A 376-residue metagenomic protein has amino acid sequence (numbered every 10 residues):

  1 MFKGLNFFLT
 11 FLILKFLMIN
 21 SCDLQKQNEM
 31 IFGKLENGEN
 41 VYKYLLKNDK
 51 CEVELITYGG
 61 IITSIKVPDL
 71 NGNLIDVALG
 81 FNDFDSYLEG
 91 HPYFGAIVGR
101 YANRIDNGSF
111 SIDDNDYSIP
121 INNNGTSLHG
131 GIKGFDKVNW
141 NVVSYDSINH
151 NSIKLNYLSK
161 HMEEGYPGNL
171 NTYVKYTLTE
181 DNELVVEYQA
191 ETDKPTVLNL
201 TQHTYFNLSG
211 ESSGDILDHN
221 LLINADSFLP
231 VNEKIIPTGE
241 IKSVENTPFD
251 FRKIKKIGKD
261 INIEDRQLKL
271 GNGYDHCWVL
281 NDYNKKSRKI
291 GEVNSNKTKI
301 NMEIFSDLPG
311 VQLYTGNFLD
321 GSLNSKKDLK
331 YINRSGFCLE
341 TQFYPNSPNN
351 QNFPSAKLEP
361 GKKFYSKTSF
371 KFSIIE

Functional and structural regions predicted by a protein language model:
M1-Q27: Bacterial Sec-dependent N-terminal signal peptides
C22-E376: An exposed, glycine/acidic-rich loop-and-rim segment of catalytic or binding clefts
